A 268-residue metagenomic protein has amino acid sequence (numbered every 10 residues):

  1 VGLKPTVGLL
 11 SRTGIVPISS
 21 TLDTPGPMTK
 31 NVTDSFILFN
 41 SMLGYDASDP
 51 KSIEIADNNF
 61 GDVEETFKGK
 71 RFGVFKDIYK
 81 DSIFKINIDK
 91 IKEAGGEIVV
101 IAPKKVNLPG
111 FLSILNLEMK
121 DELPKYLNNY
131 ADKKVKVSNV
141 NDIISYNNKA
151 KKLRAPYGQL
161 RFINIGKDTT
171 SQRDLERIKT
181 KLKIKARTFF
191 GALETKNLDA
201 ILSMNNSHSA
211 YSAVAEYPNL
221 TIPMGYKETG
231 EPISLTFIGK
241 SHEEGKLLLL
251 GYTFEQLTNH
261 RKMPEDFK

Functional and structural regions predicted by a protein language model:
L3-T13, P25, L38-S48, K90-E97 (+5 more regions): Change "in soluble alpha/beta enzymes" to "in soluble alpha/beta proteins
K4, S20, E65-K68, K92 (+3 more regions): Extracellular/periplasmic catalytic domains that process cell-envelope and extracellular macromolecules
K4-N87, R261-K268: A short helix-breaking turn/cap at a secondary-structure junction
P25-M28, E65, V74-D81, P109-L117 (+3 more regions): Hydrophobic alpha-helical scaffolding
N31, G69-K70, A94-G96, K196-A200 (+1 more regions): Loop/turn elements at helix/coil->beta-strand transitions in domains of secreted/extracellular proteins
N31-I55, K76-V106, E118, P124-Y146: Acidic-enriched catalytic cores of C-N bond-cleaving enzymes acting on peptides and small amides
T66-G73, L117-I184, P223, E231-P232: Short helix-loop capping/hinge segments that flank enzyme active sites or metal/cofactor-binding pockets
I83, R161-K268: Glycine-rich, small-residue loops and helix-cap segments that act as flexible hinges at active-site edges
